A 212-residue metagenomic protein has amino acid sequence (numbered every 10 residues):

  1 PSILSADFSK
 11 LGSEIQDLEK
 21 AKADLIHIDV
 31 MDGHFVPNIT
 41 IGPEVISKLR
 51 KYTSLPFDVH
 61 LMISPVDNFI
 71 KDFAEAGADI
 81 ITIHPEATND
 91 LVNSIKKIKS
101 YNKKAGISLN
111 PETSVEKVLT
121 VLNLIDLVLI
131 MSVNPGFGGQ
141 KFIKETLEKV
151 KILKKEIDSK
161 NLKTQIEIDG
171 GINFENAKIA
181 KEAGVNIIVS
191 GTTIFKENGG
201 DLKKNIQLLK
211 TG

Functional and structural regions predicted by a protein language model:
P1-S2, I26-I28, L49, F57-L61 (+5 more regions): Hydrophobic faces of well-ordered beta-strands that scaffold small-molecule active sites in alpha/beta enzyme cores
D7-K10, Y52, N68, D79-Q165: Conserved anion-binding
L11, L18, D29, F73 (+6 more regions): Conserved, mostly hydrophobic/aromatic
I15, D67-E75, T113-I125, G170-I188: Catalytic cores of alpha/beta
K20-L25, A78, I125, V185: A structural motif
I26-P43, P85, V133-K141, I194-E197: Glycine-rich, proline-tolerant flexible connector loops at the mouths of alpha/beta enzymes
V30-K97: N-terminal active-site wall of soluble small-molecule enzyme domains
I98, K181, F195-G212: C-terminal helical cap(s) of enzyme catalytic domains, especially alpha/beta-barrels
